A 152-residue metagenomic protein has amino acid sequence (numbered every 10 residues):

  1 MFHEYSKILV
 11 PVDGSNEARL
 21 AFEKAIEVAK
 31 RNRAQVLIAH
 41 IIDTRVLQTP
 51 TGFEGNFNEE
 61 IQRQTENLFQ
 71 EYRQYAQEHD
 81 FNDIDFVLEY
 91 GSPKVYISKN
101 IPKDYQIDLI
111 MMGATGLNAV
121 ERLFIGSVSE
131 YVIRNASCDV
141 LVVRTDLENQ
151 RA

Functional and structural regions predicted by a protein language model:
M1-H3, Q74-I110, L147-A152: Structural beta-alpha unit
F2-G52, Y75, H79: Small/aliphatic-rich secondary-structure junction motif
A21, Q48-T51, Y96-K99, R122-F124: Short, well-ordered secondary-structure micro-motifs
K24, E60-Y72, Y96: Short, solvent-exposed amphipathic alpha-helices that sit in or adjacent to ligand/effector-binding or catalytic
E27, K103-R151: Gly/Ser-rich helix-loop-strand patches that form or flank binding pockets for ribonucleotide-derived cofactors
A39, D85-E89, L141: General small-molecule cofactor/ligand-binding pocket signal
H40-N67, Q150-A152: Acidic, proline/glycine-rich short linear motifs
I42, L88-S92, T115: Short beta->alpha linker loops
